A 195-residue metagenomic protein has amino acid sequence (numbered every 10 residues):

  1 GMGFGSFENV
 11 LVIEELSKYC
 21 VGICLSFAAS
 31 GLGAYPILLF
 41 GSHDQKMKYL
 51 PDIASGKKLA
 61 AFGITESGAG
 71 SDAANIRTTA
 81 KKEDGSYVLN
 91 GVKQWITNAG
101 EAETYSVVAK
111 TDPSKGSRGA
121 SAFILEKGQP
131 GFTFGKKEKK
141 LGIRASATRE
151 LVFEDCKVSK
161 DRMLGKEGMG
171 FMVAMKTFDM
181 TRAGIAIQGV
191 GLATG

Functional and structural regions predicted by a protein language model:
G1-K57, T97-T104, G116: Internal helix-loop-helix
G3-V12, D72-I76, E126, V152 (+1 more regions): Structural signature of FAD isoalloxazine-binding scaffolds in flavoprotein oxidoreductases
E14, K18, A122, F132-G195: Glycine-rich beta->alpha junctions and the first turn(s) of the following alpha-helix
S26, G68-S71, W95-N98, D112-S114 (+1 more regions): Short Gly/Pro-enriched turn/cap motifs at secondary-structure boundaries
Y49, I76, V92-Q94, G135-K139: Short beta-alpha junctions and helix-cap segments that line functional grooves
G56-I64: A short, Trp-centered hydrophobic/proline-enriched beta-strand micro-motif
T78-K81: A structural signal for short hydrophobic beta-strand segments in well-ordered beta-sheet cores
S86, N90-F134: A short core secondary-structure module
